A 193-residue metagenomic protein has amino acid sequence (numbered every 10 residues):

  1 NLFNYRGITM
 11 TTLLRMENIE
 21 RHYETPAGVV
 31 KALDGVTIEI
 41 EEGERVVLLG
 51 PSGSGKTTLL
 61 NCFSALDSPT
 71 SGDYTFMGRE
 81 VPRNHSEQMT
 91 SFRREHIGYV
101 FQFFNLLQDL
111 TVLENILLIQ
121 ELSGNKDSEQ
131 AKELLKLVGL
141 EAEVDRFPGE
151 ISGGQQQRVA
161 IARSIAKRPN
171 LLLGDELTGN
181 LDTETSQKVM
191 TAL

Functional and structural regions predicted by a protein language model:
N1-T9: Short, Lys/Arg-enriched N-terminal segments with co-localized hydrophobic residues within the first ~10-30 amino acids
L13-L193: ABC family nucleotide-binding domain
